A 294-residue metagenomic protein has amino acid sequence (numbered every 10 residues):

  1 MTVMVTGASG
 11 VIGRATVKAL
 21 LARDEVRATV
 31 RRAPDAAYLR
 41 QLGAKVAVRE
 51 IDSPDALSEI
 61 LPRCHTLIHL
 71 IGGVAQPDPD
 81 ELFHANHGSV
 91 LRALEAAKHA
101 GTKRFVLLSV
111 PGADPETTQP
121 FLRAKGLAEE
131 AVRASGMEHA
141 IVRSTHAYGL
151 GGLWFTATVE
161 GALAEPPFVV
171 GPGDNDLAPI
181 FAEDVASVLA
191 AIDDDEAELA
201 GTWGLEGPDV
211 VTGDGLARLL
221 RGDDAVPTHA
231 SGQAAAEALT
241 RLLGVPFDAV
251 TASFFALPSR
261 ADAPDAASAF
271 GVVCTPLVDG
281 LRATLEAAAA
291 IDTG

Functional and structural regions predicted by a protein language model:
V3-R23: N-terminal Rossmann NAD(P)H-binding glycine-rich loop of SDR-like oxidoreductase domains
T6, T29, L70-I71, F105-P111 (+1 more regions): SDR active-site strand-loop-helix element
A8, R23, A100, P115-G222: Oxidoreductase cofactor-interface core, primarily capturing Rossmann-like NAD(P)-dependent enzymes
G13-R14, H87, G126: Residues forming the Rossmann-fold NAD(P)(H) cofactor-binding site
R31-R92, A96, G112-D114: NAD(P)H-binding glycine-rich loop region in Rossmannoid oxidoreductase-like domains and their noncatalytic homologs
S53, S89-R92, R104, A128 (+1 more regions): Conserved cofactor-binding/catalytic machinery of classical short-chain dehydrogenase/reductase
A217-R260: Terminal hydrophobic/aromatic helix or amphipathic segment near a protein terminus
A261-G294: Amphipathic terminal alpha-helices
